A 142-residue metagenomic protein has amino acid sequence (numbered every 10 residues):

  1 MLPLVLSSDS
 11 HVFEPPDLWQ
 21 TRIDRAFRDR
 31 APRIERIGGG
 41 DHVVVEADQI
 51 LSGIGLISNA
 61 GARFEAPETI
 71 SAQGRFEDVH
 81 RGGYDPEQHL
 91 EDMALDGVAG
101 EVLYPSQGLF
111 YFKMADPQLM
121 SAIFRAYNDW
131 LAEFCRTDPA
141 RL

Functional and structural regions predicted by a protein language model:
M1-L142: Helix-coil boundary/capping segments in enzymes
